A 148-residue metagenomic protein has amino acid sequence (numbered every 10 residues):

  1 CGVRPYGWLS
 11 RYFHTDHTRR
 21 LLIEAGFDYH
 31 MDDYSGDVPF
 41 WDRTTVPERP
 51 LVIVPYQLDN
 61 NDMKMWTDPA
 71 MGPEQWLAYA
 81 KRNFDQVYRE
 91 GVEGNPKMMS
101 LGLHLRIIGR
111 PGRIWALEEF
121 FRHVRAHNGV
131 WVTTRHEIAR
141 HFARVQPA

Functional and structural regions predicted by a protein language model:
G2-Y6, L103-R106: A broad detector of the eukaryotic-type serine/threonine protein kinase catalytic domain
V3-N95: Active-site-adjacent pocket scaffolds in enzyme catalytic domains
Y29, K81-A148: C-terminal domain-boundary segment and adjacent tail
